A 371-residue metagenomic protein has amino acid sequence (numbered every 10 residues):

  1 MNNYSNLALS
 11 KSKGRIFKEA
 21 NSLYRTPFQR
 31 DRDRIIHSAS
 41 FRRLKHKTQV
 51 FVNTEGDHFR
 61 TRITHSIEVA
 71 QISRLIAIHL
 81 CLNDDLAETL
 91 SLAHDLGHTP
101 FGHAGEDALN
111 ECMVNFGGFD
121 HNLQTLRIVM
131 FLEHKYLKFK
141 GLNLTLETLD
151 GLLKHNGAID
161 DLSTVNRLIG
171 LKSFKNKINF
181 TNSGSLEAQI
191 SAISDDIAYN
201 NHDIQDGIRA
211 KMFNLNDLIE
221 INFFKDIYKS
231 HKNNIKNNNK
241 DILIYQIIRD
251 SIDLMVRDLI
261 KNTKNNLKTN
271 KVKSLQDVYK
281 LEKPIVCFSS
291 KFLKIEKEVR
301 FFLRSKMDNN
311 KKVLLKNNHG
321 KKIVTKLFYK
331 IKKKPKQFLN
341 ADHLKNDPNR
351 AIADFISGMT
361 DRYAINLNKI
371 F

Functional and structural regions predicted by a protein language model:
M1-S66, A70-I76, D84, G118-L123 (+1 more regions): Histidine-centered, transition-metal-coordinating active-site segments
G56-T64, A93-P100, M113-F116: Short coil/turn segments at secondary-structure boundaries
S73, L80, S91, G97-P100 (+3 more regions): Generic hydrophobic/packing signal
I76-A77, L109: Broad structural signal for hydrophobic residues in well-ordered alpha-helices, predominantly aliphatic
L80, D84-E106, T125, D195 (+1 more regions): His-Asp-centered metal-binding catalytic motifs of divalent-metal-dependent phosphohydrolases/nucleases
T89, P100-G117, I208-N216: Post-HEXXH active-site segment of zinc metalloproteases
L92-A93, N110, L344: Conserved short loop/turn motifs at secondary-structure junctions
